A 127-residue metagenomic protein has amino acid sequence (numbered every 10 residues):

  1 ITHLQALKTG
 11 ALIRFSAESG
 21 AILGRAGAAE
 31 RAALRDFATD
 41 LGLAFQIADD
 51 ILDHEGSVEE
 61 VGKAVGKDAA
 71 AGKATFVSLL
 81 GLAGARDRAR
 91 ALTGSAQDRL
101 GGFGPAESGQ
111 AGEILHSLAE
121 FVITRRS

Functional and structural regions predicted by a protein language model:
I1-S127: All-alpha prenyltransferase/terpene-synthase fold signal
